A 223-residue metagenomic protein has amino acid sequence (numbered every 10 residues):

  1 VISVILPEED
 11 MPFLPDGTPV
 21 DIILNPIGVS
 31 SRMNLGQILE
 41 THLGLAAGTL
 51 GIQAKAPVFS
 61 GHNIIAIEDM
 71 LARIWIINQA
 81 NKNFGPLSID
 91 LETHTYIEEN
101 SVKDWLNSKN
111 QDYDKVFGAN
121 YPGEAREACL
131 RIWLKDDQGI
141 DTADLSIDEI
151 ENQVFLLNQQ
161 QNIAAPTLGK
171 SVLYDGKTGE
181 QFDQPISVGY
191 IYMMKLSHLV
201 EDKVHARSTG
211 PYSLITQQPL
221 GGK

Functional and structural regions predicted by a protein language model:
V1-K223: Long insertion/accessory domains within large nucleic-acid-processing enzymes
